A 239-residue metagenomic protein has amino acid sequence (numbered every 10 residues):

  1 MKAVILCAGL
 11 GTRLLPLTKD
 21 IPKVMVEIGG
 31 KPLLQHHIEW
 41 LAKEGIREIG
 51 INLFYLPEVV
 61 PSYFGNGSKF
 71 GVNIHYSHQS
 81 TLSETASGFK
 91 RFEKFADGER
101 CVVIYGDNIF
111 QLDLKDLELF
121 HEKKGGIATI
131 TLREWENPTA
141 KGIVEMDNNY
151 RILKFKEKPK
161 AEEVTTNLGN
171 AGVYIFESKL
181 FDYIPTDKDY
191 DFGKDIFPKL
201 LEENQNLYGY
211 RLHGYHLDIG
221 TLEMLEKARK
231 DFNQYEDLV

Functional and structural regions predicted by a protein language model:
M1-T18, M25: N-proximal low-complexity "stem/linker" segments adjacent to membrane-targeting elements
K2-I5, E27, K31-Y105, I109 (+3 more regions): Conserved N-terminal catalytic core of the sugar/cofactor nucleotidyltransferase
A8, F54, R133-E134: Histidine-centered beta-alpha loop that forms part of the nucleotide-sugar donor binding/catalytic region in diverse
L14, V60-F64, A228: Hydrophobic packing residues within well-ordered alpha-helices of enzyme cores
M25, I143-M146, F197, G209: A structural signal for short hydrophobic beta-strand segments in well-ordered beta-sheet cores
R100-V102, I109, E118-E122, E136 (+1 more regions): Catalytic-core segments of class I nucleotidyltransferases/pyrophosphorylases that form NMP-activated intermediates
D113-T139: Conserved donor-nucleotide/metal-binding helix-loop-beta segment in metal-dependent transferases, i.e., the alpha-helix
